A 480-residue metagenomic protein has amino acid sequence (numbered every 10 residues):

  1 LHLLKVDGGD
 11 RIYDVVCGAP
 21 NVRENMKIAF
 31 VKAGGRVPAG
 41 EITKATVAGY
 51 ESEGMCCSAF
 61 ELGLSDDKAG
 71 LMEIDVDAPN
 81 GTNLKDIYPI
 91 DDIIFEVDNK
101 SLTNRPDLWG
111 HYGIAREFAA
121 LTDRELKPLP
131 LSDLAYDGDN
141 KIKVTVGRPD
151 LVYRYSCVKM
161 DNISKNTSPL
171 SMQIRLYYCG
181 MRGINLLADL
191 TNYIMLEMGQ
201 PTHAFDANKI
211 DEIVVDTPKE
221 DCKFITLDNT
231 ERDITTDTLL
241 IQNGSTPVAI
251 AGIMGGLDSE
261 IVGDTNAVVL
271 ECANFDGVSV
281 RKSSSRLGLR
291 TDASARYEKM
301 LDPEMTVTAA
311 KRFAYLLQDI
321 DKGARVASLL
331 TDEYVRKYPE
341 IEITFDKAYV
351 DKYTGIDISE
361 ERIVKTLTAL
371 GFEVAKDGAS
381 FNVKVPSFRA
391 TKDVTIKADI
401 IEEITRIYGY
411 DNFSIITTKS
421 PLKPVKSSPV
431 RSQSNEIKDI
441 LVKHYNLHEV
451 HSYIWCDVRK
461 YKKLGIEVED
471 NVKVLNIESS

Functional and structural regions predicted by a protein language model:
L1-A135, V269, R286-G288, D292 (+4 more regions): Phosphate-backbone binding interfaces of nucleic-acid-interacting proteins
L1-V16, I174, T191-D258: Conserved mixed alpha/beta core segments that line enzyme active sites in large multi-domain catalysts
H2-L4, K127-C222: Glycine/proline-enriched, intrinsically flexible loops and inter-domain linkers
P20-K27, T103-D123, G180-F205, S245-A267 (+4 more regions): Conserved phosphate/anionic-ligand binding catalytic regions in large, soluble enzymes, centered on
F60-E61, K165, R232-E340: Conserved catalytic alpha/beta cores of large enzymes that bind or transform nucleotide phosphates and polynucleotides
A120-G147, D321-V350, D357, I400: Terminal amphipathic helices with adjacent charged low-complexity linkers/tails
D123-L134, G183-A188, L317-T331, A375-G378 (+2 more regions): Flexible, glycine/charged-enriched surface loops at secondary-structure junctions
I343-K347, D351-S480: Extended, well-folded interaction surfaces typified by the phenylalanyl-tRNA synthetase beta subunit core
